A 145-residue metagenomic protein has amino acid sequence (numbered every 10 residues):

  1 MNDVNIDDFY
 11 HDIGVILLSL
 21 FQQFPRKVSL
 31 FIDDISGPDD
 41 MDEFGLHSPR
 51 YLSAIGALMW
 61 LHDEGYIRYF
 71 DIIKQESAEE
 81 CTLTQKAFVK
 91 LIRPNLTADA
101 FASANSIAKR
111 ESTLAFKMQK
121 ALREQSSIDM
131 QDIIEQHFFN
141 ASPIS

Functional and structural regions predicted by a protein language model:
N2-G45, L52: Short amphipathic alpha-helical interface segments
L20-F24, L61, K90-P94: Generic structural signal for hydrophobic core residues of well-folded globular domains
L46-P49, D71-E79, A98: Short acidic, glycine/proline-enriched loop segments that cap or flank alpha-helices
M59-Q75: A short, conserved structural fragment
A78-T113: Short, amphipathic alpha-helical interaction segments positioned at domain boundaries
A102-S145: Short, cationic, amphipathic peptide segments
